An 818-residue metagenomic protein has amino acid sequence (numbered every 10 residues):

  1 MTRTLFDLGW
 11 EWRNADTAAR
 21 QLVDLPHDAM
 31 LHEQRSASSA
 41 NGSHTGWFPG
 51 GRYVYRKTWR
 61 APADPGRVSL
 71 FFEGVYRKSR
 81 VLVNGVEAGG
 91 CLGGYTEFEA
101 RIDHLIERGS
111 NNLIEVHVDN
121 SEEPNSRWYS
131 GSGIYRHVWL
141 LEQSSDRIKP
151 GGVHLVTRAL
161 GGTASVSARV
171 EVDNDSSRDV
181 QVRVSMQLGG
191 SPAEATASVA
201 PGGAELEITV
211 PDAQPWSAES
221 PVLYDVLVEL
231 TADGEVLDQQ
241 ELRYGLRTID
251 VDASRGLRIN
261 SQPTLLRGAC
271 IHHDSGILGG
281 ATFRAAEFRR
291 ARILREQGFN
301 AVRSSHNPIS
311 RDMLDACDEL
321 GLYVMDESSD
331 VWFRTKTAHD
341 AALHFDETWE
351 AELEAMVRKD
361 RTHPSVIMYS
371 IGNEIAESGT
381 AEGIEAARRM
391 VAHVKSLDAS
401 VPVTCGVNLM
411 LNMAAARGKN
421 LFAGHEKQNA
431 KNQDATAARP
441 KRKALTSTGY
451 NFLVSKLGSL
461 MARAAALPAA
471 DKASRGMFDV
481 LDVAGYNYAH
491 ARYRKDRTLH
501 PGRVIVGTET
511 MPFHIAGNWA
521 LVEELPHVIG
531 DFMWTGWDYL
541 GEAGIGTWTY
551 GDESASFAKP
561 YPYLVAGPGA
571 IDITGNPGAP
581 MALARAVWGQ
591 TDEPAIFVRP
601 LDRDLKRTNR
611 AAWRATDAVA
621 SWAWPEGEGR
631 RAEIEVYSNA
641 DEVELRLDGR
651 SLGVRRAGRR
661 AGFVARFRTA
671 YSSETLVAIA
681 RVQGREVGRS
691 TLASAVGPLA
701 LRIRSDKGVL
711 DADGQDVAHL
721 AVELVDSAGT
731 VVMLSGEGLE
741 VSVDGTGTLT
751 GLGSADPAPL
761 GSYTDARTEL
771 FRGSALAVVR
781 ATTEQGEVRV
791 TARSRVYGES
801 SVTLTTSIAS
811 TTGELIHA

Functional and structural regions predicted by a protein language model:
R3-A15, T45, P49-P150, D175-S176 (+6 more regions): Accessory beta-strand-rich segments of carbohydrate-active enzymes
T4-L5, E11-A15, V75, E123-P124 (+4 more regions): Substrate-binding clefts and catalytic carboxylate motifs of secreted carbohydrate-active enzymes
Q34-R60, P65-V83, G89-L92, L141 (+6 more regions): Active-site-adjacent substrate/metal-binding segments within catalytic domains of carbohydrate-active enzymes
I102, L206-W216, A665-Y671, T764-T783: Short, hydrophobic beta-strand segments
E107-G109, R169-D252, A670-S673, V682 (+2 more regions): Extended acidic/polar, glycine-enriched regions that form or flank non-catalytic beta-rich accessory modules
D179-V184, E219-D225, R631-E633, N639-D641 (+4 more regions): Short flexible loop/turn segments that cap and initiate beta-strands
G189-T196, R655, A700, S742-A758 (+1 more regions): Short aromatic-acidic-glycine turn motif
